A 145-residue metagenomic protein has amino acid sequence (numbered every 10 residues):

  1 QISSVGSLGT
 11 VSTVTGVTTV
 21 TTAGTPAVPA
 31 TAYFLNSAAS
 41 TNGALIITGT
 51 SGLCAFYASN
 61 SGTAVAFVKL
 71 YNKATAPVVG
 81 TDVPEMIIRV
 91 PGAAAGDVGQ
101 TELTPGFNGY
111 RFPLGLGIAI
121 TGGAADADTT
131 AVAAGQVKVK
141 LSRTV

Functional and structural regions predicted by a protein language model:
Q1-Y57, T63-V65, T130-V145: Extended, low-complexity segments enriched in Ser/Thr/Gly and acidic residues that occur primarily in surface-exposed
A38, P91-Q100: Solvent-exposed, conformationally flexible loop/turn segments
C54-F56, G109-D128: Noncatalytic modules at the cell exterior or secretory-pathway interfaces, chiefly beta-strand-rich lectin/adhesion
G62-D82: Short, surface-exposed beta-strand/strand-loop-strand elements in extracellular ectodomains
K73-A76, D126-A127, S142: A generic "folded-domain core" signal
D82-A94: Solvent-exposed serine/threonine-rich low-complexity stretches and specific carbohydrate-binding patches
V98-N108: Exposed aromatic-hydrophobic patches
